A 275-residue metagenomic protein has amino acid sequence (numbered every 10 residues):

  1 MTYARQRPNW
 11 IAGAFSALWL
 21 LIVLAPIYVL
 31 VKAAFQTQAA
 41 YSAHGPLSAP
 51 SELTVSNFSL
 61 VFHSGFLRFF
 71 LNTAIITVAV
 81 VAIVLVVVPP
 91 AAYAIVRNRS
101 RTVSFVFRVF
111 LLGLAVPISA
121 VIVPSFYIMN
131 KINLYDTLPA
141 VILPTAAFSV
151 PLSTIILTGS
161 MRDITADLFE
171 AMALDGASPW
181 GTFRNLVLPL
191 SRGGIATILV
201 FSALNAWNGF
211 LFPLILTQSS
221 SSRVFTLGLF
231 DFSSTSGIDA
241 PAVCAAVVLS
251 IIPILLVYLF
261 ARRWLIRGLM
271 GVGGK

Functional and structural regions predicted by a protein language model:
A4, P8-K275: A structural signal for multi-pass alpha-helical bundles of membrane permease subunits that mediate small-molecule
